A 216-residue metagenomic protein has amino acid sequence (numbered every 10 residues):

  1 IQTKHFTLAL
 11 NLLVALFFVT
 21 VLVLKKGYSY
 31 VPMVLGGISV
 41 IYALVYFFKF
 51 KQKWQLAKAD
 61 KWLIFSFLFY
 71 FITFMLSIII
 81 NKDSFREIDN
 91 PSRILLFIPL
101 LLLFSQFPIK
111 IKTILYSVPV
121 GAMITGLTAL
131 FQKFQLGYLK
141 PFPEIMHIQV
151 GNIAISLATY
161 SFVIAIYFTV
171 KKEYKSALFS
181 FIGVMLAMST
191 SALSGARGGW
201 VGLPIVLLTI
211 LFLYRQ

Functional and structural regions predicted by a protein language model:
I1-M75, I109, Y116, I166-A177 (+1 more regions): Transmembrane signal-anchor hairpin modules in multi-pass inner-membrane enzymes, especially those that act on
V14-F18, Q135-E144: Juxtamembrane membrane-water interface segments that cap and precede transmembrane helices
F18-K26, L76-N81, L103-F104, A187-S194 (+1 more regions): Hydrophobic alpha-helical transmembrane segments
K25-L35, R86-P91, P143-T159, G195-G199: Membrane-interface micro-motifs in multi-pass membrane enzymes
S39-V40, L96, I109-G137, I148-Q216: Alpha-helical transmembrane segments of multi-pass inner-membrane proteins
K53-A59, F85-I88, P108-I114, L136-P141: A cytosolic-side transmembrane-helix exit/cap motif
W62-I72, K82-F104, T113, S117 (+2 more regions): Aromatic-anchored transmembrane helix interface
F74-K82, L130-L139: Juxtamembrane "helix-exit" motif on the non-cytosolic side of transmembrane helices
